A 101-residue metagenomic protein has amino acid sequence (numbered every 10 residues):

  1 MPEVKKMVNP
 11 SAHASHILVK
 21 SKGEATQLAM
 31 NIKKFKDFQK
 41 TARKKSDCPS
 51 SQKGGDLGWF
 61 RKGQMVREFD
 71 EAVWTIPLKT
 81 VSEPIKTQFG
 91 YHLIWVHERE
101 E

Functional and structural regions predicted by a protein language model:
M1-L18, K44-K45, E68-E101: Proteostasis/folding factors centered on peptidyl-prolyl cis-trans isomerases
L28-E68: Peptidyl-prolyl cis-trans isomerase
